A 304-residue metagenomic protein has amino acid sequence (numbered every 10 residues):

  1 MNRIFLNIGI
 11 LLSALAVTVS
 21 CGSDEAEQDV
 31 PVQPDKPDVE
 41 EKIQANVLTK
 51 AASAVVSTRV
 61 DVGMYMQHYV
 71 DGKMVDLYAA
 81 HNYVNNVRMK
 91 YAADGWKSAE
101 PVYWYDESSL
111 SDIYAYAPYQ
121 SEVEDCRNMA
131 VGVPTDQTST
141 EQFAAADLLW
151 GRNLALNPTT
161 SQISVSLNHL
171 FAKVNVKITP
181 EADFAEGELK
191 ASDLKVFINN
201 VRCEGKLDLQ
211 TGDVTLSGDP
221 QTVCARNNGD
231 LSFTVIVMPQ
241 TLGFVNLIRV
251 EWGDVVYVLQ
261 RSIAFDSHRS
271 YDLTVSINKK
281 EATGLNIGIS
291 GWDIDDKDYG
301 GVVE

Functional and structural regions predicted by a protein language model:
N2-N7, T18-E304: Sec-type signal peptide cleavage vicinity
S13-V17: Hydrophobic core
